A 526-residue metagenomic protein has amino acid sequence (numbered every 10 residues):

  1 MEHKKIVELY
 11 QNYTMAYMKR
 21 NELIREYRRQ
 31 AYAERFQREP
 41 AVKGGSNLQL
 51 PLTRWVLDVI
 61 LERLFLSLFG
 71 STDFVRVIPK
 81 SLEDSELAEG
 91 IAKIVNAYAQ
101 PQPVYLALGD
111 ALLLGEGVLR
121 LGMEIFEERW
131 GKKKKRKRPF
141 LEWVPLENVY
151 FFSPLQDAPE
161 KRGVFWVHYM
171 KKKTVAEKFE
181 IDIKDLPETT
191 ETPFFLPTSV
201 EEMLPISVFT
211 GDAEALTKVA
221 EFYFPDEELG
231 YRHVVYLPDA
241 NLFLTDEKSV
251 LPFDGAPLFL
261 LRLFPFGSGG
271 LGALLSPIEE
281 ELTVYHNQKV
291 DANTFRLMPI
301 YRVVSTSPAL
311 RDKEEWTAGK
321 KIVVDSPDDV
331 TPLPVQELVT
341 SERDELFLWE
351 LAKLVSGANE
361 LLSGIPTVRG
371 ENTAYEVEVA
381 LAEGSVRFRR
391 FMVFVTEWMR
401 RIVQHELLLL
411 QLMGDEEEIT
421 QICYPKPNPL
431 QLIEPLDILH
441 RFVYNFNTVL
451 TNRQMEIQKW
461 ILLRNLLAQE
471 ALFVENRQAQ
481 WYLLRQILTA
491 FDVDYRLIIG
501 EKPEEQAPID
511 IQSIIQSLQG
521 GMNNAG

Functional and structural regions predicted by a protein language model:
M1-K218, F222-Y231, P238-A240, T340-F347 (+2 more regions): Extended, helix-rich architectural segments
M1-V42, A111, L119, E124-K134 (+2 more regions): C-terminal anchoring/interaction modules
V42, L82-L87, P197-E201, V208-F209 (+5 more regions): Generic detector of short, locally flexible boundary/turn motifs and exposed helical patches
N47-Q49, E89-N96, L204-F209, G255 (+6 more regions): N-terminal start-of-chain detector that recognizes signal peptides and the immediate post-cleavage beginning
L48-Q49, F74, L121, K135 (+11 more regions): Intrinsically disordered, low-complexity, compositionally biased regions/tails
P51-S71, P103-L112, G272-V290, V395 (+1 more regions): Short, Φ-rich (hydrophobic/aromatic) sequence segments
P145, K171-T174, G270, T373 (+2 more regions): Helix N-cap and loop-to-helix transition residues
T217, L229-W316: Catalytic nucleotidyl-transfer cores of nucleotide-processing enzymes
